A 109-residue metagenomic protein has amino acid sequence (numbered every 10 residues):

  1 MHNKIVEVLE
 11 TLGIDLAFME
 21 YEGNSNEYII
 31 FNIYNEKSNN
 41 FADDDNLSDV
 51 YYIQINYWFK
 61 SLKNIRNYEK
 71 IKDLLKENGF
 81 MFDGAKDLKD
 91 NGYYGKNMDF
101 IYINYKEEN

Functional and structural regions predicted by a protein language model:
M1-F41, K60: Small/polar-rich, solvent-exposed N-terminal microdomains that initiate assembly or binding
K4, S25, A42-L47, L88-D90 (+1 more regions): Compositionally biased, intrinsically disordered low-complexity segments enriched in polar/Pro/Gly and often Gln
I5-E10, N67-L75: Short amphipathic alpha-helices in soluble, non-transmembrane regions that often serve as interface/regulatory elements
E22, S38-N40, Y51-I55, L75-M81 (+1 more regions): Short, surface-exposed linear patches
D45-V50, I71-D73: Short intrinsically disordered coil segments
D49-S61, Y94-N104: Oligomerization/assembly interface segments of phage tail-like spikes and tubes
E69-N109: Acidic-leaning, charged glycine-interspersed low-complexity segments
